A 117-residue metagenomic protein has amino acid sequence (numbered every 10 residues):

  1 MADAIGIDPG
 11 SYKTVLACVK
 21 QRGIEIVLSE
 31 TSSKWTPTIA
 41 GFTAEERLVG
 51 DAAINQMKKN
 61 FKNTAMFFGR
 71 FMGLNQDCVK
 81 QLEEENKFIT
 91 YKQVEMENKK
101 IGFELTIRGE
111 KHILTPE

Functional and structural regions predicted by a protein language model:
M1-P37, F42-E117: N-terminal phosphate-binding loop and flanking beta/alpha elements of the actin-like ATPase fold
